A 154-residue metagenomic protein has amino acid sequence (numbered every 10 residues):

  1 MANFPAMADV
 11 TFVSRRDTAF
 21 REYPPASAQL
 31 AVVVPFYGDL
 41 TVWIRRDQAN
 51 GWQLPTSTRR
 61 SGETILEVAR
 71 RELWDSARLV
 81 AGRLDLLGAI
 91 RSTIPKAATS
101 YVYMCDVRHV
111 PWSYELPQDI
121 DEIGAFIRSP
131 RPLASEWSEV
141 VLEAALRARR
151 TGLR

Functional and structural regions predicted by a protein language model:
M1-V32: Acidic, metal-coordinating catalytic segment for phosphate/diphosphate chemistry, firing primarily on the Nudix
Q29, T99-Y101, D119: Residues that flank catalytic or metal-binding motifs in active/ligand-binding sites
L30-V32, T41, I120: Short glycine-rich loop/turn motifs
P35-G38, C105-V107: Active-site beta-strand termini and strand-to-loop segments that position acidic
F36-S76: Conserved Nudix-box catalytic region and its N-terminal flanking loop in Nudix hydrolases and closely related
V80-A89: A short coil-to-beta-strand element that immediately follows conserved catalytic motifs
I90-S113, G124-F126, A145: Active-site-adjacent beta-strand/loop module that shapes the phosphate/pyrophosphate-binding cleft
S113-T151: NUDIX/MutT-family hydrolases
